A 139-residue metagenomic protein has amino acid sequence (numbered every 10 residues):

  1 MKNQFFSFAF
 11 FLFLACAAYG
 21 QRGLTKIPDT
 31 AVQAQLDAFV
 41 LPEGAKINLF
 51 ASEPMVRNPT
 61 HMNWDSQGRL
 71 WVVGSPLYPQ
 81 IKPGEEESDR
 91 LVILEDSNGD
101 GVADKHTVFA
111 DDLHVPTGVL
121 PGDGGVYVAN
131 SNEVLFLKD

Functional and structural regions predicted by a protein language model:
M1-A9: Bacterial N-terminal signal peptides that target proteins for export
F10-F11, T107: Extended rod-forming repeat segments used as scaffolds/tethers
F11-G20: Hydrophobic h-region of N-terminal signal peptides that target proteins for export in Gram-negative bacteria
G20-D139: Beta-propeller domains with acidic blade repeats across secreted/periplasmic ectodomains and cytosolic WD/CNH propellers
